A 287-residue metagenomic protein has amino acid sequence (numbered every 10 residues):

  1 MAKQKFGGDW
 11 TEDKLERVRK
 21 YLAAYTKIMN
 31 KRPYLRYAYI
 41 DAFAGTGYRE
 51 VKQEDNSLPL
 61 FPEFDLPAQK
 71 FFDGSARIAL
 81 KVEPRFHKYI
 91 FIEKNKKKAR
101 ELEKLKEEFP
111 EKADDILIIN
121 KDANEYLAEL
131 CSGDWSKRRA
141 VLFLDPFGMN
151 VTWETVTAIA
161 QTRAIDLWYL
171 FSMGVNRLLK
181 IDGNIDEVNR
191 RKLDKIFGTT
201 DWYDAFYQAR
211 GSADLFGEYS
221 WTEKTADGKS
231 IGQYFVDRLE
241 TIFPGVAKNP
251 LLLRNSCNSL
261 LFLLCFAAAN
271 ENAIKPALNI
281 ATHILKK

Functional and structural regions predicted by a protein language model:
M1-K287: Class I S-adenosyl-L-methionine-dependent methyltransferase catalytic core
